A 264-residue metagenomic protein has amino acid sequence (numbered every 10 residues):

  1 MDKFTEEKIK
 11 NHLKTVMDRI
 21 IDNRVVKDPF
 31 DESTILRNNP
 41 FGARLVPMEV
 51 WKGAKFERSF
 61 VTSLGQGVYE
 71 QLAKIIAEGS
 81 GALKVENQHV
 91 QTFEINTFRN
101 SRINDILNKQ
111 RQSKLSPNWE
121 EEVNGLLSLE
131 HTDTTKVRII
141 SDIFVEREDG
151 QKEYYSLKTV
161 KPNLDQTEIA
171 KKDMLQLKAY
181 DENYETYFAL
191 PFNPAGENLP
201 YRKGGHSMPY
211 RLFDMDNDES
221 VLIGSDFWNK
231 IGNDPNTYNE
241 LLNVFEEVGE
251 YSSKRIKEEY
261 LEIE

Functional and structural regions predicted by a protein language model:
M1-E94, E264: Nuclease-adjacent, charged terminal/linker segments that flank catalytic cores
E7-N23, K203-E264: Non-catalytic C-terminal interaction segments of nucleic acid-processing enzymes
I9, L13, T167-L175: Well-ordered, non-membrane alpha-helical segments in soluble/globular domains
R58-F60, L127-H131, S156-L164: Surface-exposed cleft-lining segments at the edges of enzyme active sites
A77, S141-K161: Conserved catalytic cores of phosphodiester-cleaving nucleases, focusing on short active-site segments
H89-E148: Active-site metal-binding core of divalent-cation-utilizing nuclease and nuclease-like domains
E153, A179-S207: Nucleic-acid nuclease catalytic cores
K161-K172, E197-L199: Active-site-adjacent loop/helix micro-motif of nuclease/hydrolase catalytic cores
